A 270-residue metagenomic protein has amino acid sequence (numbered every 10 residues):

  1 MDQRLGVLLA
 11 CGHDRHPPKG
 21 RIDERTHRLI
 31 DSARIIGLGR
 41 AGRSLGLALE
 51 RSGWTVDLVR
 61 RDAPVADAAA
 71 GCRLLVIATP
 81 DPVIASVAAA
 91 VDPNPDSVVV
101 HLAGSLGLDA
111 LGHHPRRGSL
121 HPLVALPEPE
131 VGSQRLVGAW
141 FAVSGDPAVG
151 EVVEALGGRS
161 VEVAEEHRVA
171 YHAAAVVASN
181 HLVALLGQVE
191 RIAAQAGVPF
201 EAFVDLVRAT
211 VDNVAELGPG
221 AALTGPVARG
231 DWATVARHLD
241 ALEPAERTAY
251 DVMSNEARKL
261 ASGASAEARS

Functional and structural regions predicted by a protein language model:
D2, L8-A70: NAD(P)+-binding Rossmann beta1-loop-alpha1 motif at the extreme N-terminus of oxidoreductases
A33, T55-D57, R117, S160 (+1 more regions): Hydrophobic anchor at the start of a short beta-strand that flanks the dinucleotide cofactor-binding loop
A33-I35, I77, V143: Hydrophobic Val/Ile/Leu positions in short beta-strands of Rossmann-like dinucleotide-binding domains
R43-L47, D62-G132: Rossmann-like NAD(P)(H) cofactor-binding subdomain of soluble oxidoreductases
L45-L47, S52, P129-E216: Internal alpha-helical scaffold of NAD(P)-dependent oxidoreductase catalytic cores
L58, H101, G118-S119, A142-V143 (+1 more regions): Structural signal for conserved beta-strand scaffold positions within catalytic alpha/beta enzyme cores
E201-S270: NAD(P)-dependent Rossmann-like dehydrogenase/reductase catalytic/cofactor-binding core
